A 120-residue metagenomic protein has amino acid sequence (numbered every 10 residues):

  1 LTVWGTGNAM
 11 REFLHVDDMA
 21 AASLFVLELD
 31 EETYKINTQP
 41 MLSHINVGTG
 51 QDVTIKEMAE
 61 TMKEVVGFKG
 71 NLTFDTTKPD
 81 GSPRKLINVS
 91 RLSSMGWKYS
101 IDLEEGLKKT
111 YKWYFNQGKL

Functional and structural regions predicted by a protein language model:
L1-L120: C-terminal substrate-binding subdomain of Rossmann-fold SDR/epimerase-dehydratase oxidoreductases
